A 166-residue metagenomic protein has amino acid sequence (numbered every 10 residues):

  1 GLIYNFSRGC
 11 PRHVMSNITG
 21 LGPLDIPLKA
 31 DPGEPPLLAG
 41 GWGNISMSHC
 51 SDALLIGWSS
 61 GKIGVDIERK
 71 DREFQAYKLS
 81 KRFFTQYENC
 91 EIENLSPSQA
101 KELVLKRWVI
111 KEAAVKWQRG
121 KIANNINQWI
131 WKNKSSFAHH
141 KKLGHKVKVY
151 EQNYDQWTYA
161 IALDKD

Functional and structural regions predicted by a protein language model:
G1-D166: Core catalytic alpha/beta fold that binds nucleotide/phospho-ligands
